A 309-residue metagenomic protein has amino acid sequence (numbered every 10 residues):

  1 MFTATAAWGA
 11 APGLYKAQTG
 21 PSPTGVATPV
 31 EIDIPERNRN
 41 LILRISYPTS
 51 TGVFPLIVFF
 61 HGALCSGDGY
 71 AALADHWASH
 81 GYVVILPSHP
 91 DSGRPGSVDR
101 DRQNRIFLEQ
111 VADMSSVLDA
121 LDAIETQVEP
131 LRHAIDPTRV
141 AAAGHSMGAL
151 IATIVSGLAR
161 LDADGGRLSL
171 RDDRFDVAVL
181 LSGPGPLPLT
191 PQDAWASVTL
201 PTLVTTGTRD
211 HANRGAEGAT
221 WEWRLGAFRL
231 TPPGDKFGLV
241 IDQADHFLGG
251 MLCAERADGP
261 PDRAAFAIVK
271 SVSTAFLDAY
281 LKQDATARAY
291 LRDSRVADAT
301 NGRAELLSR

Functional and structural regions predicted by a protein language model:
M1-A4: Bacterial N-terminal signal peptides
W8-G52: N-terminal cap/lid segment of alpha/beta-hydrolase-fold proteins
I34-I135, L307-S308: Serine-hydrolase catalytic machinery in alpha/beta-hydrolase-like enzymes
F59-A63, H145-S146, G207: Glycine-rich His-Gly loop
A71, S115, T153-I154, T274: Short, hydrophobic alpha-helix immediately C-terminal to the catalytic nucleophile
V117-S197: Primarily recognizes the serine-hydrolase "nucleophile elbow" in alpha/beta-hydrolase and SGNH/GDSL folds
G165-Q243: The feature captures the conserved acid-bearing segment of alpha/beta-hydrolase catalytic domains
D242-H246, M251-R309: Alpha/beta-hydrolase-fold serine-hydrolase catalytic core, especially in secreted/extracellular enzymes
